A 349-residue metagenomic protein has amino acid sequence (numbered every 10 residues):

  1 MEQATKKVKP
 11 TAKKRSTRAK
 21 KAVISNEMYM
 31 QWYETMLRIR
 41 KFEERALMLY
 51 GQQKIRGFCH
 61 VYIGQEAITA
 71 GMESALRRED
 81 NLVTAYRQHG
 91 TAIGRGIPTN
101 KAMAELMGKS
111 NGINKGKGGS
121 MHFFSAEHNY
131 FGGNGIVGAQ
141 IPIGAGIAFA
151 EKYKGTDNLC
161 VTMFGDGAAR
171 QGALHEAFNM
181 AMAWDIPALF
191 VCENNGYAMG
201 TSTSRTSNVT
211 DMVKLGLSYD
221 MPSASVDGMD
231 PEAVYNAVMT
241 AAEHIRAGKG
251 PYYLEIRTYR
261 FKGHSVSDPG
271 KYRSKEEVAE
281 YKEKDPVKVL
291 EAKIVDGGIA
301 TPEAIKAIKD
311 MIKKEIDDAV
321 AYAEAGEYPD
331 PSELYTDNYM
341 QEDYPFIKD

Functional and structural regions predicted by a protein language model:
M1-R18: Polybasic, lysine-enriched low-complexity intrinsically disordered terminal tails
E2-Q3, H244-D349: Glycine/aspartate-rich loop-and-adjacent alpha/beta segment that forms the canonical ThDP
S25-R38: Mature N-terminal segment immediately following signal peptide/propeptide cleavage in secreted/periplasmic
E44-M48, Q52-I186, S202-N208, V213 (+1 more regions): Cofactor-binding active-site loop characterized by glycine-rich and histidine/acidic residues
G90, G196-M199, R260-K262: Short gly/pro/ser/thr-enriched loop/turn and capping motifs at secondary-structure boundaries
K152-T156, N208-T240, E283-K309: Conserved thiamine diphosphate
V191-C192, A224-D227, V234, Y253-R257: Short, conserved beta-strand edge motifs with alternating hydrophobic and charged residues
G196-T201, M221-V226, K271-A279, A304-I305: Short beta-alpha connecting loops at secondary-structure transitions that line or flank enzyme active sites
